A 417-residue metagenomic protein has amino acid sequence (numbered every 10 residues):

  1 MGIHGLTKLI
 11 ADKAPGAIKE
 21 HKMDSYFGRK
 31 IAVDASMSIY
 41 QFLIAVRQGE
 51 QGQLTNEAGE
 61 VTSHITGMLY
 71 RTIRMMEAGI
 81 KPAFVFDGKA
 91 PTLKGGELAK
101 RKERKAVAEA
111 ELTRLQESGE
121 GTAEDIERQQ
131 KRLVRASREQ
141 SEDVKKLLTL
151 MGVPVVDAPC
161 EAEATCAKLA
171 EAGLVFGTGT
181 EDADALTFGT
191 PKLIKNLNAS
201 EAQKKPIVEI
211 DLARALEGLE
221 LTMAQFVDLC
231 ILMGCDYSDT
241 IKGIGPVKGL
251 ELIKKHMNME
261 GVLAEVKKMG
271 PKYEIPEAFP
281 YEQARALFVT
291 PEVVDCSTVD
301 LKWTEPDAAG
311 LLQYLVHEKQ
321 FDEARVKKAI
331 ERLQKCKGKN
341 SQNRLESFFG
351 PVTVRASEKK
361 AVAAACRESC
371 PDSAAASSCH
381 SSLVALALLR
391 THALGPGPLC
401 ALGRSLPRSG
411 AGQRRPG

Functional and structural regions predicted by a protein language model:
M1-A106, T113: Non-catalytic, usually N-terminal nucleic-acid engagement modules in DNA/RNA processing proteins
H4, T55, G96-V299: Extended two-metal-dependent nuclease catalytic cores across DNA- and RNA-processing enzymes
K13-F27, E209-D372, S378: Non-catalytic nucleic-acid-binding/docking modules located in mid-to-C-terminal regions of nucleic-acid enzymes
L43, G67-L69, I73-E77, K145 (+10 more regions): Amphipathic alpha-helical interaction motifs in eukaryotic regulatory proteins
S369, S373, S377-S382, S405 (+1 more regions): Serine residues within intrinsically disordered or low-complexity segments
A385-S409: GST-like fold's C-terminal all-alpha helical module
